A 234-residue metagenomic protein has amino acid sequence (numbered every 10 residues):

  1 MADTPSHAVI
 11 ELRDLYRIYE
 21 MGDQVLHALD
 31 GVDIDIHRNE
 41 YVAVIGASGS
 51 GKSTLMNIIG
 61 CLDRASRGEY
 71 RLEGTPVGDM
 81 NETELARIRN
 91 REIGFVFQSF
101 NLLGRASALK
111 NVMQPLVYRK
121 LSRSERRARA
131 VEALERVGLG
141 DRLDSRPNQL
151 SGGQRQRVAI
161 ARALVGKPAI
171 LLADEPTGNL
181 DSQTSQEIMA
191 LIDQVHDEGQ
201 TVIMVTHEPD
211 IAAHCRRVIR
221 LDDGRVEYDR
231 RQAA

Functional and structural regions predicted by a protein language model:
M1-I18, Y228-A234: ABC-family P-loop ATPase nucleotide-binding domain
H7-D222: ABC family nucleotide-binding domain
G224-V226: Generic detector of short, aliphatic-rich beta-strand segments that form the cores of beta-sheets in diverse domain
